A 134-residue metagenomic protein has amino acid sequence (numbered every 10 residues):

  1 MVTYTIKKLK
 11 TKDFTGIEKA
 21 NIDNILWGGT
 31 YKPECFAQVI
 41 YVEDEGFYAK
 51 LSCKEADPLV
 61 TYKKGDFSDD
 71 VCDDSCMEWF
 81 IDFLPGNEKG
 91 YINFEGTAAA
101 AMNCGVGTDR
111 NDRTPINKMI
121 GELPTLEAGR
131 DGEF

Functional and structural regions predicted by a protein language model:
M1-F134: Structural preference for beta-rich elements and adjacent junctions enriched in aromatics
